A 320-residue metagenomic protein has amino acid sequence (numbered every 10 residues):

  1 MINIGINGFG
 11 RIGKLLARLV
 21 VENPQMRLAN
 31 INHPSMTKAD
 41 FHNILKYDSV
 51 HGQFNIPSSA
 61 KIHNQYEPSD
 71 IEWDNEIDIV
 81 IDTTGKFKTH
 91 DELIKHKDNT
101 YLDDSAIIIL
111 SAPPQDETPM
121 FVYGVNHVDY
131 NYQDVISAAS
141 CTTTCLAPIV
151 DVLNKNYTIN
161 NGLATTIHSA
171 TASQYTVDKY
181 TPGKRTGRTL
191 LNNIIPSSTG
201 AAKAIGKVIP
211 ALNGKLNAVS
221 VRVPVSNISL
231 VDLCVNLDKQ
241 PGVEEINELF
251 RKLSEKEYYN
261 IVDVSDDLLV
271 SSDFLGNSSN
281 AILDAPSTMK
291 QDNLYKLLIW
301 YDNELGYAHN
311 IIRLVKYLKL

Functional and structural regions predicted by a protein language model:
M1-T176, Y180-G187, M289, R313: N-terminal Rossmann-like NAD(P) cofactor-binding subdomain of oxidoreductases, focused on the glycine-rich
N3, N7, R11-R18, P24-R27 (+2 more regions): Active-site-lining helix/loop region of Rossmann-like oxidoreductase modules
N7, R11, A39, N75 (+10 more regions): Conserved active-site and cofactor/substrate-binding residues in soluble primary-metabolism enzymes
N32, H63, V122, T165 (+4 more regions): Residues in well-ordered beta-strands of folded domains
N43-S49, I56, W73, Y123-V125 (+13 more regions): Generic structural "secondary-structure junction" signal
F121-V125, T143-I149, A172-Q174, S197-A204 (+2 more regions): Low-complexity, flexible helical/coil segments
A218, L230, C234-L320: C-terminal active-site/capping subdomain that shapes the small-molecule cofactor and substrate pocket of enzyme
